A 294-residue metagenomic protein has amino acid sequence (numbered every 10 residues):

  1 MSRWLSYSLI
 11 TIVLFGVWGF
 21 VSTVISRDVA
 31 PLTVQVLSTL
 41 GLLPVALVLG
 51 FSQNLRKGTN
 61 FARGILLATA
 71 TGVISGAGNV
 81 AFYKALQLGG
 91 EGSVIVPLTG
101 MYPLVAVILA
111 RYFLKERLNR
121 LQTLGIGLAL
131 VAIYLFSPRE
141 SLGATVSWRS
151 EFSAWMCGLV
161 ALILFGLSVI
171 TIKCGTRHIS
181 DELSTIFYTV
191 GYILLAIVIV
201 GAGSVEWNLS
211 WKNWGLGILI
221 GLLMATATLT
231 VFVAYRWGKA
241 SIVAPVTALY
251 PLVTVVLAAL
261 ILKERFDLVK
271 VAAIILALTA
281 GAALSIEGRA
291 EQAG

Functional and structural regions predicted by a protein language model:
M1-I10, L104-I163, V269, I274-G294: Juxtamembrane helix-loop boundary signature in multi-pass membrane transporters
R3-T11, K57-A81, S153-I163, W207-T230: Loop-to-transmembrane-helix transition segments
S6, I10, L37-G41, L66 (+10 more regions): Hydrophobic residues within alpha-helical transmembrane segments of multi-pass solute transporters/permease subunits
I12, G16, F20, L47 (+12 more regions): Hydrophobic/small/kink-forming positions within alpha-helical transmembrane segments of polytopic membrane proteins
V17-G41, L167-G191: Juxtamembrane helix-loop-helix junctions in multi-pass membrane proteins
R27-T33, A81-L98, R177-L183, T230-L249: Structural motif at transmembrane-helix junctions in multi-pass transporters
V36-L40, Q87-L114, V190, A240-L260: Specific alpha-helical transmembrane segments that line the substrate/conduction pathway and gating interfaces
L43-F61, I133-S147, Y192-K212, L284-R289: Membrane-interface helix-cap regions at the ends of transmembrane helices in multi-pass membrane proteins
